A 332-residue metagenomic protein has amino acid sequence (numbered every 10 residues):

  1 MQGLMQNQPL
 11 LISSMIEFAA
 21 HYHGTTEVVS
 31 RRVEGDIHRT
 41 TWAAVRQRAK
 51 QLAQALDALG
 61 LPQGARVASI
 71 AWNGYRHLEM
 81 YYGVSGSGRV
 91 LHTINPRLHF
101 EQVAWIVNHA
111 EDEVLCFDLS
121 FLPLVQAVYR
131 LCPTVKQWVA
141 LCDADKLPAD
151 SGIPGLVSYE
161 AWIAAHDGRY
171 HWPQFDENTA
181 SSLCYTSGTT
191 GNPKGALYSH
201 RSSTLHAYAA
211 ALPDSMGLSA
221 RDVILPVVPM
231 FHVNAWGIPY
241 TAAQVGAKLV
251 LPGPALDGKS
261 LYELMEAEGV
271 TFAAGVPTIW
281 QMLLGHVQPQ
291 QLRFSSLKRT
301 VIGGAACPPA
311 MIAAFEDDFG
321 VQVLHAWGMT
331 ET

Functional and structural regions predicted by a protein language model:
N7-V29, Q47: A short N-terminal helical cap/helix-turn-helix that marks the beginning of AMP-binding/adenylate-forming
M15-I16, A58-L59, G86-A164, F175: Structural core segment of the AMP-binding/adenylate-forming
V28-G74, L78-Y82, H99-A104, S158-A161: Conserved AMP-binding/adenylate-forming core of the ANL superfamily
L56-L61, H166-T179, L183-L225, G237 (+1 more regions): Conserved adenylate-forming
A65-R66, W72-H92, P96-F100, N108-V114 (+4 more regions): A short helix-loop-beta submotif of the ANL/AMP-binding
A71-G74, N95, L218, V227-H232 (+1 more regions): Conserved AMP-binding
T204-V223, V233-T271, H286: Conserved AMP-binding/adenylation subdomain of ANL enzymes
Q244-A247, A267-G275, L284-T332: Gly/Ser/Thr-rich phosphate-binding loop
